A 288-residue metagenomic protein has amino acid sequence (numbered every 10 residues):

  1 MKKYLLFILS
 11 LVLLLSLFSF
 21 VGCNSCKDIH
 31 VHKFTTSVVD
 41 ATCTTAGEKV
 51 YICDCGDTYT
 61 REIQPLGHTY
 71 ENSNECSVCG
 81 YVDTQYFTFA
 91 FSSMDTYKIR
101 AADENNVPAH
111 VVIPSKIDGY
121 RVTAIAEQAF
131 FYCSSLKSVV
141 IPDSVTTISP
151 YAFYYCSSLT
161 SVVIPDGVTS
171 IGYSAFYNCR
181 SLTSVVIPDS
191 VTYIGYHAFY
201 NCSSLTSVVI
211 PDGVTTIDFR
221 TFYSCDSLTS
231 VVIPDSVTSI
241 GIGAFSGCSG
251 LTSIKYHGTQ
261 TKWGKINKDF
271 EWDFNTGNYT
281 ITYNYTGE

Functional and structural regions predicted by a protein language model:
M1-F7: Positively charged n-region of N-terminal signal peptides that target proteins for export
I8-L15: Short, low-complexity S/T/E/D/G/P-rich linear segments that nucleate or cap local secondary structure
L15-H30: Sec-dependent signal peptide cleavage junction
K27-D83, P108, S115-A124: Extracellular modular ligand-binding repeats in secreted and cell-surface proteins
V39-T42, G67-H68, Q85-A90, M94-D95 (+8 more regions): Structural signature of tandem-repeat unit edges
I99-A101: Extracellular adhesion/carbohydrate-recognition regions
N267-F270: A structural signal for leucine-rich repeat
